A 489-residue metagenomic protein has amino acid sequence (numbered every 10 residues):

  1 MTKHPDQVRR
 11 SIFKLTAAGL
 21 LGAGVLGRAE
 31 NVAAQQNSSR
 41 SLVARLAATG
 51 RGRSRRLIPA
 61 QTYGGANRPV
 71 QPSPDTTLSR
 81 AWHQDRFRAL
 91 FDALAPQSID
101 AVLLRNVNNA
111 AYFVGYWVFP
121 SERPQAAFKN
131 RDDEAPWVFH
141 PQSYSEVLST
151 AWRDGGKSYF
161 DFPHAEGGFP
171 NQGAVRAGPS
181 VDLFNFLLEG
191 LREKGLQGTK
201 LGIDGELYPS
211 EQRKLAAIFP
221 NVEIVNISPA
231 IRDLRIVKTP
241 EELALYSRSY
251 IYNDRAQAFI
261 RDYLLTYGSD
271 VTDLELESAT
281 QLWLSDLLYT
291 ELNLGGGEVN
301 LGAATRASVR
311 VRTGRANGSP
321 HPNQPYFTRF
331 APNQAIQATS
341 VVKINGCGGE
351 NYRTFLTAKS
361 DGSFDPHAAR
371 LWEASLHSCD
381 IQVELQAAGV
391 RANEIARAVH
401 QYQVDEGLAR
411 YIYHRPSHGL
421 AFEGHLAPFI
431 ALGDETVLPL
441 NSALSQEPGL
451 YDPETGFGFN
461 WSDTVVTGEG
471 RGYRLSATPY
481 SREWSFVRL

Functional and structural regions predicted by a protein language model:
T2-Q7, S11-E30, Q35-L489: Active-site neighborhoods and metal-handling regions in enzymes and metal-associated proteins
